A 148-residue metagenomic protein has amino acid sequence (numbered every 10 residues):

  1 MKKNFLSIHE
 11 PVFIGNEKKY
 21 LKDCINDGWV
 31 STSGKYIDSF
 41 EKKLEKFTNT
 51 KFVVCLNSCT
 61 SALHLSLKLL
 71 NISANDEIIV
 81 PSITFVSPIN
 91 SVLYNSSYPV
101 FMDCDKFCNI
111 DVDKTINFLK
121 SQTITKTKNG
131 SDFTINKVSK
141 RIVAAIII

Functional and structural regions predicted by a protein language model:
M1-S31: N-terminal "arm"/small-domain region of PLP-dependent enzymes with the aminotransferase-like
K19-N26, K35-N49, D113-S121: Replace "anionic and nucleotidyl ligands
S33-E77, S91-L93, F101, I124-V138: Phosphate-binding glycine-rich loop
S82, F101-D105: Short beta->alpha connector loops at strand-helix junctions that form conserved, small/polar/Pro-enriched
T84-I89: Conserved coil-to-alpha-helix start sites within the AMP-binding
S96: Structured binding elements
F107-I148: Active-site phosphate-binding strand-loop segment of PLP-dependent enzymes
